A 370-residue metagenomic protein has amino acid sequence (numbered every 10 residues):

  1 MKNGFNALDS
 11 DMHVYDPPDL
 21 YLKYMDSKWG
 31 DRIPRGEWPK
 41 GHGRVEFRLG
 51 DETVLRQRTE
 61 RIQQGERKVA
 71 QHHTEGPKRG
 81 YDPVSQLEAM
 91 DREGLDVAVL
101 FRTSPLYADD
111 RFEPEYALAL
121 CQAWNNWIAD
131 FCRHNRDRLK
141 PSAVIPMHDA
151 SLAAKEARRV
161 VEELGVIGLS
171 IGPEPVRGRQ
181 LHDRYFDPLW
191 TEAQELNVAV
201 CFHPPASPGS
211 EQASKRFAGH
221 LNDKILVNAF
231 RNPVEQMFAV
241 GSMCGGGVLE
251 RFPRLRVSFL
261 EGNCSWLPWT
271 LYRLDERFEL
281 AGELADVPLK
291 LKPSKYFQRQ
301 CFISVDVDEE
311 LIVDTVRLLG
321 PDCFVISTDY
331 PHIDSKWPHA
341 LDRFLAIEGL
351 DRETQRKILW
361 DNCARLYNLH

Functional and structural regions predicted by a protein language model:
K2-L8, P17-V69, T74-V97, N126-H134 (+7 more regions): Mid-to-C-terminal alpha-helical segments outside catalytic/metal-binding sites
D16, K40-G41, F101-P105, A143-H148 (+4 more regions): Short, solvent-exposed turn/loop segments enriched in Gly/Ser/Thr/Pro and often Arg
R61-E75, P105-R111, N222-N228, Q300: Short glycine/proline-rich turn/loop motifs
A70-G76, E88-R111, R138-P146, I167-E174: Divalent metal-dependent hydrolysis catalytic cores, especially in the metallo-beta-lactamase
E113-L118, R343: Short glycine-enriched, charge-decorated loop/helix-capping segments at active-site entrances that position
Y116-A117, C121-W124, H182-L189: Charged helix-capping and loop-helix junction motifs
A117, C121, N125, M237-G241 (+1 more regions): Amphipathic, non-transmembrane alpha-helical scaffold segments
C132-K140, I145, S151-V325: Catalytic pocket-lining loop regions of alpha/beta-barrel enzymes, especially the amidohydrolase/enolase/GH5 lineages
